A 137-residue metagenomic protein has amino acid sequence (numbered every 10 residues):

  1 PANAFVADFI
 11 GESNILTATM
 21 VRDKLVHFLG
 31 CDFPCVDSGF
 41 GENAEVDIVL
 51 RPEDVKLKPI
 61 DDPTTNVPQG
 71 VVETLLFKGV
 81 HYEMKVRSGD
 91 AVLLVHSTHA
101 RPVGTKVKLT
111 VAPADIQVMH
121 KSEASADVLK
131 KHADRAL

Functional and structural regions predicted by a protein language model:
P1-I10: Conserved beta-strand-loop-alpha-helix hinge in the C-terminal portion of ABC ATPase nucleotide-binding domains
A7, L16-T17: Short, structured loop/turn "capping" segments at alpha-beta junctions
S13-I15, V21-L137: Non-catalytic connector elements of ABC transporters
